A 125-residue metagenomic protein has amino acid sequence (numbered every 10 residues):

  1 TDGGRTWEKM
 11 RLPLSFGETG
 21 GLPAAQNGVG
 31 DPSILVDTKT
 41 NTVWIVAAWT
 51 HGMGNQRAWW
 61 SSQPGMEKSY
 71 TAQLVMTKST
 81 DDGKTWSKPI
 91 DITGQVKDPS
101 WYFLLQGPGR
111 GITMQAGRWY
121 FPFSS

Functional and structural regions predicted by a protein language model:
T1-S125: Asp-box/BNR beta-propeller blade signature and adjacent active/binding-site loops in extracellular glycan-interacting
